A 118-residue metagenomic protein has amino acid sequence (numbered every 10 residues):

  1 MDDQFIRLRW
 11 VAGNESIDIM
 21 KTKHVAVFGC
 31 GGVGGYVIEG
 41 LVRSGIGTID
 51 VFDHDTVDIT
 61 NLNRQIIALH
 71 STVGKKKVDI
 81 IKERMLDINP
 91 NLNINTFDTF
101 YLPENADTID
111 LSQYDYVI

Functional and structural regions predicted by a protein language model:
M1-A26: N-terminal charged helix/coil linker that caps or initiates catalytic domains
H24, G47-I49, N93: Residues at the starts of beta-strands that form the adenosine-phosphate
V27-G29, F52: Conserved N-terminal Rossmann-fold NAD(P)-binding element of oxidoreductases
V33-G34: Hydrophobic/small residue at the entry helix of a nucleotide-binding pocket
L41: Aromatic pocket-lining residues of Rossmann-like dinucleotide-binding sites
I46-N89: Glycine-rich phosphate-binding loop and adjoining beta1-alpha1-beta2 segment of Rossmann-like nucleotide-binding folds
G74, V78-Y116: A structured beta-alpha segment of the ubiquitous adenosine-cofactor-binding alpha/beta core
